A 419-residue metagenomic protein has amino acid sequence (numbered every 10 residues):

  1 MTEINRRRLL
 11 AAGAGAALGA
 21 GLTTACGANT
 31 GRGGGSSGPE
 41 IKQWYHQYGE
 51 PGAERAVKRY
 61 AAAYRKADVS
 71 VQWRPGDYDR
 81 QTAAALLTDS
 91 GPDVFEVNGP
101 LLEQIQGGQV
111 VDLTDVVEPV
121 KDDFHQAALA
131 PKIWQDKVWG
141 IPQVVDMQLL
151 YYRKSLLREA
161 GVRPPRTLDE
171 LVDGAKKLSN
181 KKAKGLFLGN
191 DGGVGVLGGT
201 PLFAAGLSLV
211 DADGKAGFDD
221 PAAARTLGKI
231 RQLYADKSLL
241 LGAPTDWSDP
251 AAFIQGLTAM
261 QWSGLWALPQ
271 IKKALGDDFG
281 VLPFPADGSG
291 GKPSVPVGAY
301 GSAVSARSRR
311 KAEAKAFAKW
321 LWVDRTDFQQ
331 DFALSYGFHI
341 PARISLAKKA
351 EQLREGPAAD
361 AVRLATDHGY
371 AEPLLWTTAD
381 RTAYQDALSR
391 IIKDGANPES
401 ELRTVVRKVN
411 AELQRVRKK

Functional and structural regions predicted by a protein language model:
T2-L102, G288-G290, E313, S400 (+2 more regions): Conserved N-terminal structural module of periplasmic/extracytoplasmic solute-binding proteins
N29, W139-Q143, Q148, E170-A216 (+2 more regions): Extracytoplasmic/periplasmic solute-binding protein
W73-Q81, L168-E170, G242-A251: Short helix-initiation/N-cap motifs at beta->coil->alpha
D79-G91, G107, L156-L157, K176-N180 (+3 more regions): Short helices/loops that flank or line small-molecule/ion binding pockets
G99-Q148, V172, G280-L282: Hinge/lid segment of periplasmic solute-binding proteins
E103, A267-D277, D287-D386, V416-K418: C-terminal lobe and pocket-closing loops of periplasmic/extracytoplasmic Venus-flytrap solute-binding proteins
T114-Q126, L186, L207-R225, K272-A274 (+2 more regions): Short, solvent-exposed loop/beta-turn-alpha elements that line the ligand-binding surface or hinge of extracytoplasmic
A175-K177, K215-G242: Glycine-centered hinge/linker elements that transmit conformational signals in sensory and ligand-binding systems
